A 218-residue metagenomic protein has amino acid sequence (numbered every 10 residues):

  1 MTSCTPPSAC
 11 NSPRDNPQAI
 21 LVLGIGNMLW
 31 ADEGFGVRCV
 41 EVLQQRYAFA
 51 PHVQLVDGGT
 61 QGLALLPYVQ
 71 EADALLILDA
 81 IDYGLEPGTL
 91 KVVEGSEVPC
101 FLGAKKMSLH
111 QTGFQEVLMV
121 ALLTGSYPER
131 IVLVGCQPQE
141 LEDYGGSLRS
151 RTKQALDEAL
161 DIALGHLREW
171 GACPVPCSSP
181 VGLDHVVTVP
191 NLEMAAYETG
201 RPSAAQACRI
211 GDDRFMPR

Functional and structural regions predicted by a protein language model:
M1-S3, P87: A detector of low-complexity, intrinsically disordered, Ser/Thr/Gly/Pro/Ala-rich segments
T2, G200-R218: C-terminal accessory domains and tails appended to enzymatic cores
N11, L66, A121-L123: A generic local secondary-structure boundary/capping motif
D15-L23, M28-C100: Nucleotide and nucleotide-moiety/phosphate-recognizing core
G34, R38, T60, L85 (+3 more regions): Conserved active-site and cofactor/substrate-binding residues in soluble primary-metabolism enzymes
K91-Q115: Active-site-adjacent loop/tail segments of enzyme domains
L102-K106, F114, V120-P202, I210: Phosphate/ribose-phosphate-bearing ligand recognition and processing surfaces, centered on ADP-ribose/NAD(+/P+) systems
